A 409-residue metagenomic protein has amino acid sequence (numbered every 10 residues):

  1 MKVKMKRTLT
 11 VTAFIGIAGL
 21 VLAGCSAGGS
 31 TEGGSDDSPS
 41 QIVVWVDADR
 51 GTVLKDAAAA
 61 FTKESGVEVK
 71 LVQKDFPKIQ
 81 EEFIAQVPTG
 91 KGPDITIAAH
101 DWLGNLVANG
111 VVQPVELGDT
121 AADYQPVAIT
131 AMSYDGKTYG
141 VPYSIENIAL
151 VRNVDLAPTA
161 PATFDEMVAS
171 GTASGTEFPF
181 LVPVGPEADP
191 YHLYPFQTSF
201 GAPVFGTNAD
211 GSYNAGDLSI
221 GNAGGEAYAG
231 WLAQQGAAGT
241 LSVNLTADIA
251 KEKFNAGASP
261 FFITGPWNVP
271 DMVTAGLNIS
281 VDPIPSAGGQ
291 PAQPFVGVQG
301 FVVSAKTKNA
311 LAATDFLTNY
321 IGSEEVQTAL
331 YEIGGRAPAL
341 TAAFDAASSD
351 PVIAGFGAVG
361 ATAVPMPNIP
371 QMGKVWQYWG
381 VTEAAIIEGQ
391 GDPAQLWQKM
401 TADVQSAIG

Functional and structural regions predicted by a protein language model:
K2-W102, S286-G288, T328, D403-G409: Conserved N-terminal structural module of periplasmic/extracytoplasmic solute-binding proteins
Q86, P93-D94, A121-R152, P291-A292 (+1 more regions): A structural signal for short loop-to-beta-strand junctions that line the ligand-binding cleft of periplasmic/secreted
H100-N147, T159, F164-E166, T176 (+1 more regions): Hinge/lid segment of periplasmic solute-binding proteins
Y139-Y143, I148, M167-D217, G224 (+1 more regions): Extracytoplasmic/periplasmic solute-binding protein
D210-G211, N278-F301: Periplasmic-binding protein-like
G211-V243: Glycine-centered hinge/linker elements that transmit conformational signals in sensory and ligand-binding systems
W267-P270, Q299-K374, A394: Mature extracytoplasmic/periplasmic domains
T362-G409: Conserved C-terminal helix/tail region of periplasmic/extracytoplasmic solute-binding proteins
